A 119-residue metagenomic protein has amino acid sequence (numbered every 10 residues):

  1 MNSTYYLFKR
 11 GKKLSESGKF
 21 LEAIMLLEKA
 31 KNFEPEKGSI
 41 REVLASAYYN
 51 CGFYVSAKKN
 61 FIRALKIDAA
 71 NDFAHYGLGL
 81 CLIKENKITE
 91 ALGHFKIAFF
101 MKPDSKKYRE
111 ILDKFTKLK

Functional and structural regions predicted by a protein language model:
T4-Y5, G38-S39, D72-F73, K106-K107: Helix-start (N-cap) detector for alpha-helical repeat units in TPR-like alpha-solenoids, especially tetratricopeptide
E16-S17, N50-C51, K84, K114-L118: Register position in tetratricopeptide repeats
